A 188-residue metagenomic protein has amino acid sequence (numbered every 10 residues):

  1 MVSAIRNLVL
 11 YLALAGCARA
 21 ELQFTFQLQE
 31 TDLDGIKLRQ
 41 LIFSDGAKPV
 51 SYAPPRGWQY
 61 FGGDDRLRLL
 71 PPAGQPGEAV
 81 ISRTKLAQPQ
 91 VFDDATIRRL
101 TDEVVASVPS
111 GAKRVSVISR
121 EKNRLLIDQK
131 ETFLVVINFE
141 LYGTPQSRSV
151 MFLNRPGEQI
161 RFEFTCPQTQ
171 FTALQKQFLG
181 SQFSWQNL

Functional and structural regions predicted by a protein language model:
V2-I5, C17-E78, S82-F92, E103 (+4 more regions): N-terminal targeting sequences that direct proteins away from the cytosol to non-cytosolic compartments
I5-A13: Sec-dependent signal peptide hydrophobic core
I97-E103: Acidic/proline- and glycine-rich, intrinsically disordered low-complexity segments that serve as regulatory linkers
T132-L134: Conserved hydrophobic/aromatic beta-strand scaffold that supports enzyme active sites
V136-E140: Generic short beta-strand segments
